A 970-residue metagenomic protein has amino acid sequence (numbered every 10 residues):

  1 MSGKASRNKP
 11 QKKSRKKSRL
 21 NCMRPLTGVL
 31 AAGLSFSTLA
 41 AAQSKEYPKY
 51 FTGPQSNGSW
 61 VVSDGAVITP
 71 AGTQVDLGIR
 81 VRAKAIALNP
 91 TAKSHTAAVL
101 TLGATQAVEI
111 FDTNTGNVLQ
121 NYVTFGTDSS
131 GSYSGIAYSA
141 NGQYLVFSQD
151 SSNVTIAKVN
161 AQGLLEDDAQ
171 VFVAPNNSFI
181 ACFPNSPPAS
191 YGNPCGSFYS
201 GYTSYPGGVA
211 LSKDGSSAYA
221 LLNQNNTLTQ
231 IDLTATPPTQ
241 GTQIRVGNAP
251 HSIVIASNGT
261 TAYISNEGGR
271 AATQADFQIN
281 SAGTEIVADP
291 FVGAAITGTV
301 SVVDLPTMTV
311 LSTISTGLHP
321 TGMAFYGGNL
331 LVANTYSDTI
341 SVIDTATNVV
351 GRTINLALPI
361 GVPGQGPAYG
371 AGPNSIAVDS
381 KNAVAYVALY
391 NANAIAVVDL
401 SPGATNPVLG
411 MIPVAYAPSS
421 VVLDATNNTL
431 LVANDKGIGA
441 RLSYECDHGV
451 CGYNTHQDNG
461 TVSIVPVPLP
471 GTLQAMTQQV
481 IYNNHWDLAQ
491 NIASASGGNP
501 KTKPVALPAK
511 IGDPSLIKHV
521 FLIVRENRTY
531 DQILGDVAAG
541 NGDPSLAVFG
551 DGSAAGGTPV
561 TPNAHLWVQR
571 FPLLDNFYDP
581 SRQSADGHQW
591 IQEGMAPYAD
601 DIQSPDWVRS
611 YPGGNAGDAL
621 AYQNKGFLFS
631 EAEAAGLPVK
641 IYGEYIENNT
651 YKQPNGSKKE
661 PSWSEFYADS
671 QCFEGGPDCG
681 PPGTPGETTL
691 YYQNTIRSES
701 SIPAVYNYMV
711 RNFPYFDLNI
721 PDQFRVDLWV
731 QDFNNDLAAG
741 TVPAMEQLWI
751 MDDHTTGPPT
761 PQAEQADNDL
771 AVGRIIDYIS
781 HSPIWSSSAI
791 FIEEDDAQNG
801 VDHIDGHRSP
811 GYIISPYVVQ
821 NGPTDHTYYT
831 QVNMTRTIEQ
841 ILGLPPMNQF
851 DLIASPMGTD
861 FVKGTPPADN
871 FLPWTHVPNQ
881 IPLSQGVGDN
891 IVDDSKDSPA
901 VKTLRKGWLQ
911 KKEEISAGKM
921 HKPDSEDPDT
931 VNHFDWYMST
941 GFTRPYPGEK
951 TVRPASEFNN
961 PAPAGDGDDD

Functional and structural regions predicted by a protein language model:
M1-C22: N-terminal secretory signal peptides that target proteins for export/translocation
P25-S37: Bacterial N-terminal signal peptides
S37-A40, D889: An exposure/low-complexity boundary signal
A42-V505: Predominantly soluble domains enriched in secretory-pathway, periplasmic, or organellar proteins
A475-D970: N-terminal pro-sequences and low-complexity stem/linker regions of secreted or lumenal proteins
